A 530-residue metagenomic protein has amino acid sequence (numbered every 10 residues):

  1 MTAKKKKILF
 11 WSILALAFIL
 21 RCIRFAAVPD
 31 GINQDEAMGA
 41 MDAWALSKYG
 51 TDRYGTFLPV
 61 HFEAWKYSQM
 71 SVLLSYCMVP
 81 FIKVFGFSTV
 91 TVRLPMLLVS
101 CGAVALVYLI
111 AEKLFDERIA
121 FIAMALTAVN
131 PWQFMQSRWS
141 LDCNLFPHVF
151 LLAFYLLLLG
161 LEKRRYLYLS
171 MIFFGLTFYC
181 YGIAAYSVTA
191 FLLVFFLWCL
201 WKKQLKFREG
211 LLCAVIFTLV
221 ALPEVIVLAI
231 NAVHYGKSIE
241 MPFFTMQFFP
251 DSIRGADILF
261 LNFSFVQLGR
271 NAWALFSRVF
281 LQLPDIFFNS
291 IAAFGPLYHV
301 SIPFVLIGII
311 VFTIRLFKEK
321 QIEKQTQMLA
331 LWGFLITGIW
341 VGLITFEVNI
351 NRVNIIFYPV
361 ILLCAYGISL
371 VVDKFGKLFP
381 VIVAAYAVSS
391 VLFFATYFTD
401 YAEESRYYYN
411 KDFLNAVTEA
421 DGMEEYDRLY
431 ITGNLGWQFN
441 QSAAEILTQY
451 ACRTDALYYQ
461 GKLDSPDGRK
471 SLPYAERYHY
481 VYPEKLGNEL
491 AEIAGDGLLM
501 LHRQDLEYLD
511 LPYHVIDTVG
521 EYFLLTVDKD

Functional and structural regions predicted by a protein language model:
T2-M246, A274-V372: Membrane-integral, polyisoprenol-dependent glycosyltransferases of the GT-C/oligosaccharyltransferase superfamily
G39-L46, F243-P250, Y407-A420: Short extracytoplasmic/periplasmic juxtamembrane "stem" segments immediately C-terminal to an N-terminal membrane anchor
F62, P380-E424, I431-L447, G461-P483: Membrane-proximal, lumen/periplasm-facing interface regions of secretory-pathway glyco- and lipid-modifying enzymes
S187, F439-S442, Y508-D510: Extracytoplasmic/secreted cell-surface and envelope-processing proteins
G255-Q267: Hydrophobic alpha-helical transmembrane segments
E424-E425, Q449-K462, H514-T518: Structural alpha-beta junctions
E425-R428, A494-D496: A general structural motif
K462-D530: Aromatic/acidic, Gly/Pro-rich catalytic loop(s) in extracytoplasmic/lumenal soluble domains of multi-pass membrane
